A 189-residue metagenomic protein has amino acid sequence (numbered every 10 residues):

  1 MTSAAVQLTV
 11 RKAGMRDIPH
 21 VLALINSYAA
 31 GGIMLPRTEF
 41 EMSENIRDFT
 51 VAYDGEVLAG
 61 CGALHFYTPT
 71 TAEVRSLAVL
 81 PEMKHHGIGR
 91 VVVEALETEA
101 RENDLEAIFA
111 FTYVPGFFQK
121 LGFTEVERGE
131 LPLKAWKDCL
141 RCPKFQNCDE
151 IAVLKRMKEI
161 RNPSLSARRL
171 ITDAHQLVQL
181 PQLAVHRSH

Functional and structural regions predicted by a protein language model:
T2-P36, Y53, E150-A152, E159-H189: Short amphipathic alpha-helix that is part of the acyltransferase structural core
T9, E102-I108: Short active-site oxyanion
P36-D48, D54, G60-T71, S76-L77: A conserved beta-strand-loop-helix scaffold within acyl/acetyltransferase catalytic domains
R47-F49, N147-L154: Short hydrophobic/aromatic beta-strand or adjacent loop that forms the aromatic wall/cage of a ligand/substrate-binding
L77-K84, Y113-V114: A short, internal acetyl-CoA/4′-phosphopantetheine-binding micro-motif in the GNAT/acyltransferase core
H85-A100, A110: Conserved acetyl-CoA-binding loop-helix of GNAT-fold acetyltransferases
E106, T112-K144: Conserved active-site alpha-helix within GNAT-family acetyltransferase domains
